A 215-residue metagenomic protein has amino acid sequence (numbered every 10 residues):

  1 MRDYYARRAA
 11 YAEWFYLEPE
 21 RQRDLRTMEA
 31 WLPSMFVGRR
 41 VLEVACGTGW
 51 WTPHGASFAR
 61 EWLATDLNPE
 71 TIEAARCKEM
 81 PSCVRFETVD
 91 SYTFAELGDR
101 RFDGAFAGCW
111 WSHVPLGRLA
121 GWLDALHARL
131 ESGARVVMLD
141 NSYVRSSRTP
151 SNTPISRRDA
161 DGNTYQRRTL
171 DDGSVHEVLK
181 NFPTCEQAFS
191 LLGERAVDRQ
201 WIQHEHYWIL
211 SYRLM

Functional and structural regions predicted by a protein language model:
M1-F36: Conserved class I S-adenosyl-L-methionine
L42, T48-F94: Class I SAM-dependent methyltransferase SAM/SAH-binding core
F106: A conserved beta-strand element that flanks and buttresses the S-adenosyl-L-methionine
C109-W110: Short catalytic micro-motifs in class I SAM-dependent methyltransferases
A120-S132: A short glycine-rich, Lys/Arg-flanked "PGG" loop and its adjoining helix->strand segment in the class I
L139-E194: C-terminal alpha-helical "lid/dimerization" subdomain adjacent to the S-adenosyl-L-methionine
A196-M215: Core SAM-dependent methyltransferase catalytic element
